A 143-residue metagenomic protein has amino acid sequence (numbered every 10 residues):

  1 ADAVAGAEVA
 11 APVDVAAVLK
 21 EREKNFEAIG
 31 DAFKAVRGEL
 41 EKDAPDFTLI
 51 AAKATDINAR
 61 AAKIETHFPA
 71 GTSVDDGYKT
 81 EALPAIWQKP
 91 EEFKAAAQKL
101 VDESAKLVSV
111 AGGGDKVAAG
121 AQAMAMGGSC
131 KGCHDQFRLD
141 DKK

Functional and structural regions predicted by a protein language model:
D2-D14: Low-complexity, Pro/Thr/Ser/Glu-rich flexible segments characteristic of extracytoplasmic/periplasmic regions
A16-T48, T55, R60-K143: Sequence context surrounding c-type heme c attachment/ligation sites in exported
